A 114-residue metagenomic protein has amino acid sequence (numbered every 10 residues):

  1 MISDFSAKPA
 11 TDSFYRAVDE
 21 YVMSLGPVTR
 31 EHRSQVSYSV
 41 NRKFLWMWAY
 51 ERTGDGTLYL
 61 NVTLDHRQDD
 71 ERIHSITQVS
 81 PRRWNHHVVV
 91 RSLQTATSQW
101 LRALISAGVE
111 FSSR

Functional and structural regions predicted by a protein language model:
M1-Y15: Solvent-exposed, charged helical/coil patches that constitute nucleic-acid or partner-interaction surfaces
D4, Y21, L104: Residues that form generic nucleotide/phosphate-binding pockets
T11-P27: Amphipathic alpha-helical segments
S13, A17, R33, A103: Short, well-structured alpha-helical interface segments that form or flank functional binding sites
V28-R30, R114: Short, structured loop/turn "capping" segments at alpha-beta junctions
R30-V88: Short, conserved beta-strand/beta-arch hydrophobic-aromatic motifs that form part of recognition grooves or interface
P81-R114: Well-ordered alpha/beta subsegment
